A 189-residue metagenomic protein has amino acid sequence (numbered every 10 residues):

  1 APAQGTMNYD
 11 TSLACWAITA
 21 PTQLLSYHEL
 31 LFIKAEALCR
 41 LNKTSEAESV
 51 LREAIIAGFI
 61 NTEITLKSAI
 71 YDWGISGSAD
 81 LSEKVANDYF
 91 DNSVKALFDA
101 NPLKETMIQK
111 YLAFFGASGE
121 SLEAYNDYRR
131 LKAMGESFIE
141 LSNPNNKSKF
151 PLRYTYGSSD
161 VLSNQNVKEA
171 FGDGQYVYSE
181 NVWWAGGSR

Functional and structural regions predicted by a protein language model:
A1-R189: Acidic/polar-rich alpha-helix caps and helix-coil junctions
